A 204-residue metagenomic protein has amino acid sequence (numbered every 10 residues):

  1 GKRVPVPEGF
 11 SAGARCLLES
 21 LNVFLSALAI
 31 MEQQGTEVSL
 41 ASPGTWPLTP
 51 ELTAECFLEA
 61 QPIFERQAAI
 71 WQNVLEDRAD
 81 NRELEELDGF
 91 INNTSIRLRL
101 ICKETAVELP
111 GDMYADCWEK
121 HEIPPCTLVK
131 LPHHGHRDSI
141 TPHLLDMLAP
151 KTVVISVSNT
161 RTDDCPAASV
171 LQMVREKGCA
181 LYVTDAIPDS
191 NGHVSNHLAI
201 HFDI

Functional and structural regions predicted by a protein language model:
G1-V107, C179-I187, N191-I204: Flexible, acidic/histidine-containing loops and adjacent segments that form or flank the divalent-metal
V23-S26, I140, S169: Short Gly/charged-rich anion-binding patches and loops
A69-P166: Active-site-proximal loop/helix segments of hydrolase catalytic cores
H143-A149, V154, R161-I204: C-terminal regions of proteins
